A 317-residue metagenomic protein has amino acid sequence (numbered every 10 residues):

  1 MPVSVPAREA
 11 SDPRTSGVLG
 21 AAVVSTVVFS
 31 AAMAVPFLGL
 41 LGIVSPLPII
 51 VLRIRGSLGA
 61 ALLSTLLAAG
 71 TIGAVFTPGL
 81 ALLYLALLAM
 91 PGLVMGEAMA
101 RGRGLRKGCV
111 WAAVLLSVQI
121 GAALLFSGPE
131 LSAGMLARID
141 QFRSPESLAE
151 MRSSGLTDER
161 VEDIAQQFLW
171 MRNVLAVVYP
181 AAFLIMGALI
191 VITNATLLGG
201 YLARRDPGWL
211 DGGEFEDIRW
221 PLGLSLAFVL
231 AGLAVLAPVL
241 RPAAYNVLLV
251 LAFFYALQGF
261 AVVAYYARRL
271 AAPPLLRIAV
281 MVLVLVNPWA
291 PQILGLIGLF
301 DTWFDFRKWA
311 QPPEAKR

Functional and structural regions predicted by a protein language model:
M1-S25, S144, M151-L156, G208 (+1 more regions): Membrane topogenic helices and adjacent juxtamembrane segments
P2-L67, A271-M281: Hydrophobic transmembrane alpha-helices
S4, L240-R317: Long, positively charged, glycine-interspersed low-complexity recognition regions
A21, Y84-G128: Short helix-perturbing small/polar motifs within transmembrane alpha-helices
G39-E97, I297: Alpha-helical membrane segments and adjacent membrane-interface helices in multi-pass membrane proteins
L124-L175: Membrane-interface interhelical loops and short interface/amphipathic helices in multi-pass inner-membrane
Y179-R204: Transmembrane alpha-helical segments in integral membrane proteins
Y201-V262: Small-residue-rich helix-loop
